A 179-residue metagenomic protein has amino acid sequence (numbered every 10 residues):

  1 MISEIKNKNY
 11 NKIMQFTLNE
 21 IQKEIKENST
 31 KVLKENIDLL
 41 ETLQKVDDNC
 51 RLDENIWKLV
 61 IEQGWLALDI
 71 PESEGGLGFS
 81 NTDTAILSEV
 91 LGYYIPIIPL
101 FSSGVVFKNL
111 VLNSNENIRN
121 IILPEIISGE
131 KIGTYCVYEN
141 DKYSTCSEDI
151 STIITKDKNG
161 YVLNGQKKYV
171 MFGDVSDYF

Functional and structural regions predicted by a protein language model:
M1-F101, I121, E125: Amphipathic, small/basic residue-rich leader segments at the start of a protein or domain
L87, N115, G165: Residue-level signal for inorganic ion chemistry
P96-N117, C146: N-terminal glycine-rich flavin-associated loop
V106-L110, C136, Y178-F179: Adenylate-forming
G129-E139: A short, Trp-centered hydrophobic/proline-enriched beta-strand micro-motif
D141-I150: Active-site-adjacent elements of ketosynthase-type condensing enzymes
S151, G160, N164-F179: A short core secondary-structure module
I154-K156: Generic beta-strand structural signal
